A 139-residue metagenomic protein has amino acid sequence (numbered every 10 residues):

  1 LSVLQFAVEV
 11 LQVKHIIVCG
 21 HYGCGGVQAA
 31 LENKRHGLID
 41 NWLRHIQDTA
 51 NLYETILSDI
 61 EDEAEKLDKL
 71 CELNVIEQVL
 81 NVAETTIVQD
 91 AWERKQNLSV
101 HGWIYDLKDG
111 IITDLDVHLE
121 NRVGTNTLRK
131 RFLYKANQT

Functional and structural regions predicted by a protein language model:
L1-K14, G25-T139: Divalent-metal-activated hydrolytic enzyme cores
V18: Conserved functional hotspot residues or short segments at active or partner-binding sites across diverse domains
